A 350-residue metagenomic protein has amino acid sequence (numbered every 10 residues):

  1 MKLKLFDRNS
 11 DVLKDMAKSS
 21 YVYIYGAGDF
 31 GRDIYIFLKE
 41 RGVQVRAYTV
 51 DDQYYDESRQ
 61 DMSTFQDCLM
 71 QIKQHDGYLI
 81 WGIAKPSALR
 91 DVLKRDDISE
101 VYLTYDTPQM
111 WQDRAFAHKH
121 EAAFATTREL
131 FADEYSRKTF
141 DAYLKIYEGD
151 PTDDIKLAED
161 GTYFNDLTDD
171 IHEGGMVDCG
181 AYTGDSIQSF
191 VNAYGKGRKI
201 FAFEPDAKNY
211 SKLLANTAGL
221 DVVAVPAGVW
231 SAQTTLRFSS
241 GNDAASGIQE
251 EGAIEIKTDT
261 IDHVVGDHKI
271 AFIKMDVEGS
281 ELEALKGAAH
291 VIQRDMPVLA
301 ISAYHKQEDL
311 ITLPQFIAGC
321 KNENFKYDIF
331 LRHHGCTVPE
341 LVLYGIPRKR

Functional and structural regions predicted by a protein language model:
M1-V45, D52-R350: Phosphate/nucleotide-binding beta-alpha loop and adjacent structural elements of enzyme active sites
